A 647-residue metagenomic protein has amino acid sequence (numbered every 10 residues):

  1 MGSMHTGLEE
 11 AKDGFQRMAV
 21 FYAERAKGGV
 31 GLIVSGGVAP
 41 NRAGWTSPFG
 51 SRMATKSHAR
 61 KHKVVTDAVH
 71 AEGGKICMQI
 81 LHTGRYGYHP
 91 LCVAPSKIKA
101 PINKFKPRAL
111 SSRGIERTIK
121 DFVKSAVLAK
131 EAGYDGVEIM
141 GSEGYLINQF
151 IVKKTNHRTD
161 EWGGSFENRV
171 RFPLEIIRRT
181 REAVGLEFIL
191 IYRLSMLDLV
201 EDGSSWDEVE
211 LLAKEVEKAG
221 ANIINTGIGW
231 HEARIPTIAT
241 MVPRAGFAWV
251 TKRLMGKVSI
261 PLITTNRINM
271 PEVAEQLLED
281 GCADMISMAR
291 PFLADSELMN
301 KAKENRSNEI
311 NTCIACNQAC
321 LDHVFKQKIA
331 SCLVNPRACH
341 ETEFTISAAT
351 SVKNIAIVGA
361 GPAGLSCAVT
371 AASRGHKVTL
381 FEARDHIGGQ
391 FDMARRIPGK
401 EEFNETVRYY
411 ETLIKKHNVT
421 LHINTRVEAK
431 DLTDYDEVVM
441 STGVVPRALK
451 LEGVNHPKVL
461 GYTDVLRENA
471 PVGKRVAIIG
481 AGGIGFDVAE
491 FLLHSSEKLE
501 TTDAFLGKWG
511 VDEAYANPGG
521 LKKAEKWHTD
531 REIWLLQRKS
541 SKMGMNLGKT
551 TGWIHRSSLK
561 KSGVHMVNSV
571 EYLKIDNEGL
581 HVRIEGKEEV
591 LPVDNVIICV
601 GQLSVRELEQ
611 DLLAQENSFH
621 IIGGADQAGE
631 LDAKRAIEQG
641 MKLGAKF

Functional and structural regions predicted by a protein language model:
G2-V358, P362, C367-V378, H386: Flavin-dependent oxidoreductase catalytic cores
I177, E341-T350, S373, K377 (+3 more regions): Flanking helices and flexible, charged tails adjoining ferredoxin-like Fe-S electron-transfer domains in multi-subunit
T237-P243, T345-S347, V352, M393-E405 (+4 more regions): Short, contiguous acidic/charged loop-to-helix segments that flank catalytic cores in large enzymes
C282, I414-L421, N455-V459, T529-R531 (+2 more regions): A short helix-to-beta-strand connector/capping loop
I314-K328, Y435-L451: Helix-enriched interaction subdomains in cytosolic or periplasmic regions, typified by TIR/SEFIR signaling/NADase cores
K353-L380, H422-K430, D434, S441-N455 (+2 more regions): Rossmann-like dinucleotide/flavin-binding elements
G389-Y435, G544-V570: N-terminal Rossmann-like dinucleotide/flavin-binding domain of flavoprotein oxidoreductases that bind FAD/FMN
